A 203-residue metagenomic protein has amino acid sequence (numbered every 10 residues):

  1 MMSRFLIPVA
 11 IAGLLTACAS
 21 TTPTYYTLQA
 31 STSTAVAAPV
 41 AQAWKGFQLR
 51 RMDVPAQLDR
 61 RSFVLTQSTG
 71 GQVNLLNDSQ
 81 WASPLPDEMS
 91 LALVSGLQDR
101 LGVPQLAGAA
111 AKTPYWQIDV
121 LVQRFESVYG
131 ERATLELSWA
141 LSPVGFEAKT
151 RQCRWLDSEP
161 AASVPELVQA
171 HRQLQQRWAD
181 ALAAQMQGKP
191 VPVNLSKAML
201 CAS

Functional and structural regions predicted by a protein language model:
M1-C18: Sec-dependent bacterial lipoprotein signal peptides
C18-A82, P190-S203: A structural "domain/chain start" motif
A19-A38, A43, D99-F146: Surface-exposed short loop/turn segments
P55, A92-V103, R177, A181-K189: Structured segments of extracytoplasmic/periplasmic soluble domains in secreted or envelope-associated proteins
G71-G102: Mid-chain, structured segments of secreted extracytoplasmic proteins
Q72-Q80, F146-A184: Short secondary-structure boundary motifs at beta->alpha junctions and helix caps
